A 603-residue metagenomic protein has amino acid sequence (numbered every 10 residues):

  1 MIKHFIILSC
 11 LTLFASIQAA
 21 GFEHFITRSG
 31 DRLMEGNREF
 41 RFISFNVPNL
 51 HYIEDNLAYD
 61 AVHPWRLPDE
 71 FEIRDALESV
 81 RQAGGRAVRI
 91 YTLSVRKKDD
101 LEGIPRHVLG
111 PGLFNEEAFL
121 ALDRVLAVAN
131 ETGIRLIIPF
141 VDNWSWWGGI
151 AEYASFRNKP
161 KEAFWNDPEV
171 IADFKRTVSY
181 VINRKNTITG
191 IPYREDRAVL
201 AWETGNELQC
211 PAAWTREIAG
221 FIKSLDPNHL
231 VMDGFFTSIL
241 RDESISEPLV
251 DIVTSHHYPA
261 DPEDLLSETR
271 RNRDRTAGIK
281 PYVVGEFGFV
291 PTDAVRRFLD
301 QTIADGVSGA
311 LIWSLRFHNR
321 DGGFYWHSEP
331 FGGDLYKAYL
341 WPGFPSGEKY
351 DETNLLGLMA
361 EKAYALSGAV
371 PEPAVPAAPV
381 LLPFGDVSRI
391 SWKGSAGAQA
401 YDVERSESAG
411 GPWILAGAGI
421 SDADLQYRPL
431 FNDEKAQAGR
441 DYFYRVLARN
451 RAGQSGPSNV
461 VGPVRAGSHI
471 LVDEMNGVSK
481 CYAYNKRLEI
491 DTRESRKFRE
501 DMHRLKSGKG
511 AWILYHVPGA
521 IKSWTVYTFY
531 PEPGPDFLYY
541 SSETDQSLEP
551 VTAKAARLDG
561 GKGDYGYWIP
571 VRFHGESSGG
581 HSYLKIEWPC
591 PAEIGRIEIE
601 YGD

Functional and structural regions predicted by a protein language model:
F22-I252, H256-D264, G278-P281, F287-A294 (+1 more regions): Active-site mouth of glycoside hydrolases
V283-M359, A363: Substrate-binding cleft of secreted/luminal carbohydrate-active enzymes
Y364-G397, A438, G453-G467: Pro/Thr/Ser/Gly-rich low-complexity, intrinsically disordered linker/stalk tracts
D402-G439, R451-P457: Recognizes extended acidic, P/S/T-rich segments that occur within or adjacent to Ig-like beta-sandwich modules
V464-R493: Extracellular carbohydrate-recognition regions
K497-S523, P570: Short beta-strands within extracellular/lumenal beta-sheet-rich domains
W524, G579-H581, W588-D603: Exposed low-complexity, polar/acidic, P/S/T/G-rich flexible segments that act as propeptides, protease-susceptible
